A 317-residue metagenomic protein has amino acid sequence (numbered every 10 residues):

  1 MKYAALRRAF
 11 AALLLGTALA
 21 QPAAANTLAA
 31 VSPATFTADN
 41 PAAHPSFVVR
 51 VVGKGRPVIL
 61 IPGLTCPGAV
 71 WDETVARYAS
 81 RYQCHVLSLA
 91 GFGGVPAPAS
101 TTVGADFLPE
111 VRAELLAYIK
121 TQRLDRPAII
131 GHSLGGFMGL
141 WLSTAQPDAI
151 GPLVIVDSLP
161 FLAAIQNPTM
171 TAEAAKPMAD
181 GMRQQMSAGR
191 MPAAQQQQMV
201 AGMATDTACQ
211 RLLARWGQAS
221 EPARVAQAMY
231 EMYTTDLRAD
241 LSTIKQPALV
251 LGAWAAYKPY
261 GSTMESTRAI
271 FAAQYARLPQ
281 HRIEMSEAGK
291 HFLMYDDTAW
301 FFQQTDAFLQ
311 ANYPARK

Functional and structural regions predicted by a protein language model:
S32, N40, H44, V86-I130 (+1 more regions): Active-site loop/oxyanion-hole signature of alpha/beta-hydrolase fold enzymes
V51-P98: Conserved HGGG/HGGXW glycine-rich cap/lid loop of the alpha/beta-hydrolase fold
C66, S133-G136: Active-site loop->helix "elbow" adjoining a glycine-rich segment at hydrolase catalytic centers
M138-L142: Hydrolases whose catalytic domains are alpha/beta-hydrolase-1, hotdog thioesterase, or metallo-beta-lactamase-like
T144, G151-M186: Flexible "cap/lid" loop of the alpha/beta hydrolase fold
I165-M170, Q185-S242: Conserved alpha/beta-hydrolase catalytic His-Asp/Glu region
A248-G289, Y295: Conserved loop-alpha-helix segment in the C-terminal half of the alpha/beta-hydrolase fold that carries the catalytic
R277-K317: Catalytic active-site module of serine/aspartate enzymes centered on a nucleophile-bearing elbow/loop
